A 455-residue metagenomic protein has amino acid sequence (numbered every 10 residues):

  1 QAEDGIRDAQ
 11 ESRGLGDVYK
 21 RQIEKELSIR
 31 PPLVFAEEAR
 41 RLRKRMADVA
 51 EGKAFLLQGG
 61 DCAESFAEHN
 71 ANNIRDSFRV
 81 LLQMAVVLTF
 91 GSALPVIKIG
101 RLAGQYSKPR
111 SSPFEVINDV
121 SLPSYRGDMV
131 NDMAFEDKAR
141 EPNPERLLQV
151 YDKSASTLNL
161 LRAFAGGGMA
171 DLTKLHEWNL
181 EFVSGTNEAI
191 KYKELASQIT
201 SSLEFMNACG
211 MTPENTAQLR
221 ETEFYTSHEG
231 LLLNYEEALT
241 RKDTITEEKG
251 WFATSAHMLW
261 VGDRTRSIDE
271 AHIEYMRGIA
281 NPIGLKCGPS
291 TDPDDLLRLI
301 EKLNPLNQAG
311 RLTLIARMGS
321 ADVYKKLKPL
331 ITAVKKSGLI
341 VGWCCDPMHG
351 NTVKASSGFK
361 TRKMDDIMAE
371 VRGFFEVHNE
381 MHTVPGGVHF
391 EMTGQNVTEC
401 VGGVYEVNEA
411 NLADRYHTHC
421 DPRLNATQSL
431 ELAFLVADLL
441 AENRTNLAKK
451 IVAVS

Functional and structural regions predicted by a protein language model:
Q1, Q10, E274-Y275, E380: Structural motif
A2, I268-D269, V323, L327: Amphipathic coiled-coil/heptad-repeat helices and related helical stalk/stem segments that mediate oligomerization
A2-Y19: Short, small-residue-biased leader/transition segments that mark boundaries at the very start of proteins
K20-R75: N-terminal "leader" segments that precede or initiate the main folded domain
E51, K286, S455: Ligand/cofactor-recognition surfaces for anionic moieties
L57-G59, I97-I99, W343-C345, F390: General beta-strand structural signal in soluble alpha/beta enzymes
E64, E68-G319, R362, E370 (+3 more regions): Active-site-facing alpha/beta catalytic cores
L296-P305, R311-W343, H349-T398: Non-transmembrane, aqueous-exposed alpha-helical and coiled segments at domain scale
